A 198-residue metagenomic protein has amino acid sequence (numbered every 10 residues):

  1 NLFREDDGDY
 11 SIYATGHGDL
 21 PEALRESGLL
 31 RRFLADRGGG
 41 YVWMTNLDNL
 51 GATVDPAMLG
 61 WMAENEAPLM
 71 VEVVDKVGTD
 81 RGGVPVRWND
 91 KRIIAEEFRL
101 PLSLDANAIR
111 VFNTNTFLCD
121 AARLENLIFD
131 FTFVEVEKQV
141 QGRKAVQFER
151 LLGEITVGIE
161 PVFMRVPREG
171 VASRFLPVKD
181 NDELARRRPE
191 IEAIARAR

Functional and structural regions predicted by a protein language model:
N1-G39: Conserved N-terminal catalytic core of the sugar/cofactor nucleotidyltransferase
L30-N46, G51-D55, G60-R198: Catalytic core of tubulin tyrosine ligase-like
